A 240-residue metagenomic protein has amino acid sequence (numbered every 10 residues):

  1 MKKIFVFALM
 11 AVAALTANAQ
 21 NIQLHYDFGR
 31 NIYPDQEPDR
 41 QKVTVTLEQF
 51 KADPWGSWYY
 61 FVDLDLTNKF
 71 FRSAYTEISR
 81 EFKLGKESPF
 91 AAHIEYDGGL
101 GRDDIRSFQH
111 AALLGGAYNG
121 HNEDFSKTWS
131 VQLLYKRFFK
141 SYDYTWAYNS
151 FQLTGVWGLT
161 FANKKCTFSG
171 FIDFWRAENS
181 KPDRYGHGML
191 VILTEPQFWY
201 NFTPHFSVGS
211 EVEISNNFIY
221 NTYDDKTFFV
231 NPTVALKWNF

Functional and structural regions predicted by a protein language model:
N18-T67: Short glycine/proline- and aromatic-enriched beta-strand/turn motifs that initiate or cap beta-hairpins
L24-F28, Y60-L64, I94-G98, V131-R137 (+2 more regions): Transmembrane beta-barrel strands of outer-membrane/channel proteins
E37-Q41, D65-S73, L100-Q109, F139-S150 (+3 more regions): Solvent-exposed loop/turn segments connecting transmembrane beta-strands in outer-membrane beta-barrel proteins
L47, T76-I78, L114-G116, L153-W157 (+2 more regions): Membrane-embedded beta-strands of outer-membrane beta-barrel proteins, especially the hydrophobic/small aromatic
K51-D53, F82-L84, G116-N122, W157-F161 (+2 more regions): Residue-level signature of outer-membrane beta-barrel architecture
W55-Y59, G85-A92, N122-W129, L159-F168 (+1 more regions): Repeated loop/turn-to-beta-strand initiation elements of outer-membrane beta-barrel proteins
K136-S207, E213-F218, W238-F240: Outer-membrane beta-barrel transmembrane domain signature
F228-F240: Outer-membrane beta-barrel "beta-signal"
